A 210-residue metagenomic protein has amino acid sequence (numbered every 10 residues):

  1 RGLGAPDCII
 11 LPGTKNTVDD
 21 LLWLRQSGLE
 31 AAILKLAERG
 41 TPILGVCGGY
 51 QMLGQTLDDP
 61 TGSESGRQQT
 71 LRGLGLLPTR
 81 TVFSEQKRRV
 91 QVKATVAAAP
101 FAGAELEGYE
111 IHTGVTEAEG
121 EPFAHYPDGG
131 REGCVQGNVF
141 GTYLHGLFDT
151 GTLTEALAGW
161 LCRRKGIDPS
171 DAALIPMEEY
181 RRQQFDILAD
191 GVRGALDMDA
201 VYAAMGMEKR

Functional and structural regions predicted by a protein language model:
R1-G4, P42, G49, V90-A94 (+3 more regions): A glycine-rich phosphate-binding loop feature that marks nucleotide/adenosyl-phosphate handling sites
L3-P12: Terminal amphipathic helices with adjacent charged low-complexity linkers/tails
G4, R131-R210: Acyltransferase
I9, C47, H145: Residue-level signal for inorganic ion chemistry
P12, G108-H112, F140-L144: Active-site-proximal beta-strand elements of phosphoester/diester hydrolases
K15-A98, A102-E107: Cysteine-nucleophile active-site neighborhood
R39, Q55-D59, T79-F83, E117 (+6 more regions): Short, well-ordered loop/turn and helix-capping segments at boundaries between secondary-structure elements and domains
T95-G137: Catalytic beta-strand/loop cores that center a nucleophilic Ser/Cys/Thr and support acyl-enzyme chemistry
